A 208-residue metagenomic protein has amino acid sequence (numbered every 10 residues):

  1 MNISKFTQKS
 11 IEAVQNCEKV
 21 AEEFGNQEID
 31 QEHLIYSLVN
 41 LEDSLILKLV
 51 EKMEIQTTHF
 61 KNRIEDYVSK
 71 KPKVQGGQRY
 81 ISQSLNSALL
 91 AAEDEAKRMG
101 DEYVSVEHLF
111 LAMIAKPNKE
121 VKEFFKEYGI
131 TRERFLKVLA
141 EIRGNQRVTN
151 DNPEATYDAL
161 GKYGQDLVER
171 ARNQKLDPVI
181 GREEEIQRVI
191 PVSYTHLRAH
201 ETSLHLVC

Functional and structural regions predicted by a protein language model:
M1-R198, S203: Histone-fold recognition with a strong bias for associated Lys/Arg-rich disordered tails
L206-C208: Hydrophobic alpha-helical segments, chiefly the membrane-spanning helices and signal/signal-anchor peptides
